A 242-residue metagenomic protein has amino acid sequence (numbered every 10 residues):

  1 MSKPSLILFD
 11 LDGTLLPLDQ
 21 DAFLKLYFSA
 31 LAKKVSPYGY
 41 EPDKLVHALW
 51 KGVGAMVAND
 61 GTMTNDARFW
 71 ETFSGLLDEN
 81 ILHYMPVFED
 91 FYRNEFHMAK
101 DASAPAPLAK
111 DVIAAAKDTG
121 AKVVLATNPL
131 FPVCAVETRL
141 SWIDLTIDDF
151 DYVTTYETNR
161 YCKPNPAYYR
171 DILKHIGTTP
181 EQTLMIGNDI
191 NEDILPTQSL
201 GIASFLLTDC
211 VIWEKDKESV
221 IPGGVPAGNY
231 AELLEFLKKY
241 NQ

Functional and structural regions predicted by a protein language model:
M1-A48: Active-site neighborhood of HAD-like aspartate-dependent phosphohydrolases
M1-I7, D21, K110, A114-K117 (+2 more regions): Asp-based, Mg2+/Mn2+-dependent phosphohydrolase catalytic module
T14-Q20, A55-A58, K122-V124: A ubiquitous short alpha-helical element
L15-D19, A99-K100, Y161-C162: A generic structural signal for short coil/turn motifs at secondary-structure boundaries
L24-A32, L49-V53, W70, F88-F96 (+1 more regions): Hydrophobic alpha-helical core bundles mediating ligand binding, dimerization, or RNAP-core interactions
Y38-E41, L76-L82, T146, T179: Short coil/loop linkers at secondary-structure junctions
H47-R93: A metal-dependent, Asp-based hydrolase signature
T64-R68, H83-P86, R93-V124: Short, acidic loop-to-helix structural element flanking the phosphoryl-transfer center in phosphate-processing enzymes
